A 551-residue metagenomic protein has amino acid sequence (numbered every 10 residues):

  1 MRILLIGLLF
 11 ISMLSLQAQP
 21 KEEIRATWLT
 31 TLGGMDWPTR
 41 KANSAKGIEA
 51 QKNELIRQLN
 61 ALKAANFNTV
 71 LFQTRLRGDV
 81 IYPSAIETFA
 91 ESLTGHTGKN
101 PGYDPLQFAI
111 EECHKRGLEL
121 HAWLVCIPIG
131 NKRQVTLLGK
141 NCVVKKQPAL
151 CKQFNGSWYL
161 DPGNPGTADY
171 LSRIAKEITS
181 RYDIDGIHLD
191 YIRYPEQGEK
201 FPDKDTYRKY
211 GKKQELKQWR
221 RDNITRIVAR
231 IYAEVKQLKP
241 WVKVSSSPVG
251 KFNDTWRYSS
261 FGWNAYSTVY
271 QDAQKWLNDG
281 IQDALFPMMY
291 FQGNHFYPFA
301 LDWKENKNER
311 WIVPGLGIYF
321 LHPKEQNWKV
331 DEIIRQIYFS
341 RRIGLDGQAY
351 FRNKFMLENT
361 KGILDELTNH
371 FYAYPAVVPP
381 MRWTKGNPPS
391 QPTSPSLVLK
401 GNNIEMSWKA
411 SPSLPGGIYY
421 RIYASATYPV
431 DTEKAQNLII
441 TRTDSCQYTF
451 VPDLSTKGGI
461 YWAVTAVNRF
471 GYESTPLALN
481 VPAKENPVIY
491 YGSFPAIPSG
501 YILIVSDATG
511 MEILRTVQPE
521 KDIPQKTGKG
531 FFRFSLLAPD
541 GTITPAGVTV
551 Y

Functional and structural regions predicted by a protein language model:
E22-I24, T30, G34-K52, A122 (+2 more regions): Active-site-adjacent "subsite" loops/lids of carbohydrate-active enzymes
N53-D79, Y182-I184, K275, I281: Catalytic domains of carbohydrate-active enzymes, especially glycoside hydrolases
V80-G95, P128-F154, I192-K212, R257-N264: Aromatic- and acidic-residue-enriched segments that line the glycan-binding/catalytic groove of carbohydrate-active
G166-K176, S180-E309, P314-L316: Active-site neighborhood of glycoside hydrolase catalytic domains
A273-H295, R310-T384: Substrate-binding cleft of secreted/luminal carbohydrate-active enzymes
G362-P415, G471-I489: Pro/Thr/Ser/Gly-rich low-complexity, intrinsically disordered linker/stalk tracts
S411-A435, G459, S499-I504: Solvent-exposed loop/turn segments flanking beta-strands in beta-repeat/beta-sandwich domains
P452-E473, F534-L536: Beta-strand-rich modules
